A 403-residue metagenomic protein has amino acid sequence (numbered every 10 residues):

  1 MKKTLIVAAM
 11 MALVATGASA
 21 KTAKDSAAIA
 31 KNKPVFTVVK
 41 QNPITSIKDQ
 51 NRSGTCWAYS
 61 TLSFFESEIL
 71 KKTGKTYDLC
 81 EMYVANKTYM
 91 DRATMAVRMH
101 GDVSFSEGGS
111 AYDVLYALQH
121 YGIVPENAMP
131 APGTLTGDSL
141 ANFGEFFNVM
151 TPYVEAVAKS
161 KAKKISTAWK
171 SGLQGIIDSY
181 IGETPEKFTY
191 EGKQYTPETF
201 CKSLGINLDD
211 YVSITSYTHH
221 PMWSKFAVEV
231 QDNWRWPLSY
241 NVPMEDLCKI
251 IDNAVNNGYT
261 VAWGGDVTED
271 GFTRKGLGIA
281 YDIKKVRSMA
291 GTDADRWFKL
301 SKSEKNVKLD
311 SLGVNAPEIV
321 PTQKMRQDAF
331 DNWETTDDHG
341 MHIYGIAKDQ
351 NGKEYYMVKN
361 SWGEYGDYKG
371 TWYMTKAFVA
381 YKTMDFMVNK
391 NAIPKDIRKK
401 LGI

Functional and structural regions predicted by a protein language model:
M1, G17, M150-K163, Y368-V388: Repeat-unit-sized solenoid/scaffold elements
M1-A23: Bacterial Sec-dependent N-terminal signal peptides
L5-I6, V39, T322, G366: Short, functionally important structural connectors and interaction interfaces within domains
A9-M10, K71, M99, G133 (+3 more regions): Residue-level detector of alpha-helical recognition elements and their boundaries
K21-K31: An acidic intrinsically disordered interaction segment
D25, S171-I403: Active-site signature of cysteine proteases
K31-P221, F226-A262, Y356, G366-Y368: Active-site nucleophile-adjacent alpha helix/oxyanion-hole segment immediately C-terminal to the catalytic cysteine
